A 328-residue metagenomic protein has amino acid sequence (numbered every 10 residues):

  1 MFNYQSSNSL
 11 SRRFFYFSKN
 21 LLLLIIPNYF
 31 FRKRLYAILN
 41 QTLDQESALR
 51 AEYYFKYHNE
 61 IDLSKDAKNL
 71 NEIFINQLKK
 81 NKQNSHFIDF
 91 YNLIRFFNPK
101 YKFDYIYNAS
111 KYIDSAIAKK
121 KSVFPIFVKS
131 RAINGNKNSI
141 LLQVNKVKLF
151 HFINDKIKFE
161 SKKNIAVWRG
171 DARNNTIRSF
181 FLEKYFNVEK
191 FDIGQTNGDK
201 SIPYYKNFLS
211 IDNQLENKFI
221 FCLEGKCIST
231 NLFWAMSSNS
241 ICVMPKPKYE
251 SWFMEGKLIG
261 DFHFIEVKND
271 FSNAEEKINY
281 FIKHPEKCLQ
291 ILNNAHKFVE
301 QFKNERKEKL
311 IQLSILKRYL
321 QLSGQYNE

Functional and structural regions predicted by a protein language model:
M1-N3, N327-E328: Polar low-complexity intrinsically disordered regions
F2-S238, P245-I265: Nucleotide-sugar donor-binding catalytic core of glycosyltransferases
D212-E328: Catalytic binding pocket for nucleotide-activated donors in carbohydrate/polymer assembly enzymes
